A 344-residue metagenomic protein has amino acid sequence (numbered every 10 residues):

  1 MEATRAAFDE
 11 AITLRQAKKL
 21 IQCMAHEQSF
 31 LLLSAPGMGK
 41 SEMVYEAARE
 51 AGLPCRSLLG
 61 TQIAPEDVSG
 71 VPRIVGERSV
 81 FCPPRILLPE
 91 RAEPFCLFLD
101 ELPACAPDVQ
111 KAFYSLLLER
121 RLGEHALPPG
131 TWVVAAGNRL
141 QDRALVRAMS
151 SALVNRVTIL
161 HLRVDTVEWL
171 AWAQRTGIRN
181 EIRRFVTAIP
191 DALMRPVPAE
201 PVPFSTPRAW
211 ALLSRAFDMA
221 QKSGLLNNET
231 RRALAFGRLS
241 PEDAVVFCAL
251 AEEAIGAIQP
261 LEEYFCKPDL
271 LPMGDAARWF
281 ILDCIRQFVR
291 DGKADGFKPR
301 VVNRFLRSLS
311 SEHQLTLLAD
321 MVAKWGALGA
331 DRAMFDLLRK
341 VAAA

Functional and structural regions predicted by a protein language model:
M1-I189: AAA+ P-loop NTPase catalytic core and its hallmark functional loops
M1-P65, L250-A344: AAA+ P-loop NTPase catalytic core
W132, W169-W172, W210, W279 (+1 more regions): A residue-identity detector for tryptophan
T166-W169, P207, A276, V322: Intrinsically disordered regions, especially transient/low-confidence alpha-helical propensity segments and coil-helix
R175-T316: Alpha-helical lid/collar subdomain of P-loop NTPases
